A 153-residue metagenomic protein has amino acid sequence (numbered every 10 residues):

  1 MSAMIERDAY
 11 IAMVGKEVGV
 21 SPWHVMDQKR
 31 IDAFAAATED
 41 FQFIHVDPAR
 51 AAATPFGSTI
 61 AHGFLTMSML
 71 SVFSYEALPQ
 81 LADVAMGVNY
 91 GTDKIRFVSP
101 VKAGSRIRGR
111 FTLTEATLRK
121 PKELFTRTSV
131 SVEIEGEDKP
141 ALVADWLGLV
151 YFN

Functional and structural regions predicted by a protein language model:
M1-M13, P100-N153: HotDog/MaoC-like acyl-thioester-processing domains
S2-A61, F152-N153: Catalytic strand-loop segment that frames the active site of acyl-thioester-processing enzymes
V20, S68, G109-F111: A generic structural signal for residues embedded in beta-strands
P22, R30, D40, V84-D93 (+2 more regions): A generic structural signal for short beta-strands and their flanking turns/coil linkers
A36, S71-V72: Generic alpha-helical structural context detector
P55-S58, V72-R110: Hydrophobic beta-strand-centered segment that forms part of the acyl-chain substrate-binding groove
